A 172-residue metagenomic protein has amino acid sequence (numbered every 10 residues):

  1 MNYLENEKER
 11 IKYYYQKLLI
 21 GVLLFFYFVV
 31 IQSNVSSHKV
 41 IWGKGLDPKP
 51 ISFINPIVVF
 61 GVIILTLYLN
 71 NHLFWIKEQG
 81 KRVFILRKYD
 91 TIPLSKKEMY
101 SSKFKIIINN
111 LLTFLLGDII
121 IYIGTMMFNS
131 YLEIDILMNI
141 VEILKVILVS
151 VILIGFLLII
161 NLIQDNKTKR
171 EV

Functional and structural regions predicted by a protein language model:
M1-F84, Y100-V172: Hydrophobic alpha-helical transmembrane segments of membrane proteins
D90-K96: Short helix-to-coil transition segments within interhelical loops that connect adjacent transmembrane helices
